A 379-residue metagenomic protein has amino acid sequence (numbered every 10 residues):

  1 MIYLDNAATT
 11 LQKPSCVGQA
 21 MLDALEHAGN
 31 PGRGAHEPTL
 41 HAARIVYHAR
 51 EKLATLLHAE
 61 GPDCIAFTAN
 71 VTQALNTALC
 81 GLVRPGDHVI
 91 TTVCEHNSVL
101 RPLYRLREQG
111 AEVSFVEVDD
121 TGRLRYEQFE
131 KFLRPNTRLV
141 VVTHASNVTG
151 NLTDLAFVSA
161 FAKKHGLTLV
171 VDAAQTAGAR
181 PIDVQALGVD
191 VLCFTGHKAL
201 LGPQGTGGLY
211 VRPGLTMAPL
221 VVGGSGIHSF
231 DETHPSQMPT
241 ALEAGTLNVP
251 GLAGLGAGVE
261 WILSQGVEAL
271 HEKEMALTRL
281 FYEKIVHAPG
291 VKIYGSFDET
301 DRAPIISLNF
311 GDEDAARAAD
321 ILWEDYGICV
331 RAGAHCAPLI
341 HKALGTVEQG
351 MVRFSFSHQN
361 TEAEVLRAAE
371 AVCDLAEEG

Functional and structural regions predicted by a protein language model:
M1-G379: Pyridoxal 5′-phosphate
